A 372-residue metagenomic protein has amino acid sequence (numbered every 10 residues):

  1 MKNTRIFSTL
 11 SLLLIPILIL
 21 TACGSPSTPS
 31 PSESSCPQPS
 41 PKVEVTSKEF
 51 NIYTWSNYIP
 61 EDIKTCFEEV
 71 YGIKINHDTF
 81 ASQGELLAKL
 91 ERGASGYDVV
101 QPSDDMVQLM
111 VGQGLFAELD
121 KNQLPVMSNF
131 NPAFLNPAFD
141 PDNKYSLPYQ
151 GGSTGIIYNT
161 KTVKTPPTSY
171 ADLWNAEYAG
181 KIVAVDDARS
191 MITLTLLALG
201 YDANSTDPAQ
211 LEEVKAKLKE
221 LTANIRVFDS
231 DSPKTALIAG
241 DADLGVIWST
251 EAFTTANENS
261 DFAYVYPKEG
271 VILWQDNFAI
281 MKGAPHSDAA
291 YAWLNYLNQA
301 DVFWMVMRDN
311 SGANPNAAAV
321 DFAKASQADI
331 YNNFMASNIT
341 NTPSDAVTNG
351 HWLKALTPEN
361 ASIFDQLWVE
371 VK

Functional and structural regions predicted by a protein language model:
L18-A22: C-terminal motif of bacterial Sec signal peptides marking the signal peptidase cleavage site
G24, E33-L109, T235: Early extracytoplasmic/lumenal segment of secretory-pathway proteins
Y53-P60, E85, G96-D241: Extracytoplasmic ligand-binding site segments that recognize negatively charged/polar headgroups
M106-L109, I238, L244-D261: A ligand-binding cleft/hinge motif common to bilobed small-molecule-binding domains
N129, G152, L211-E220, R226 (+2 more regions): Periplasmic-binding protein-like
G155-T162, L197-G200, W274-S287, L297 (+1 more regions): A bilobed periplasmic-binding-protein/Venus flytrap-type ligand-binding module shared by bacterial periplasmic
M281-V347: Mature extracytoplasmic/periplasmic domains
P343-K372: Conserved C-terminal helix/tail region of periplasmic/extracytoplasmic solute-binding proteins
